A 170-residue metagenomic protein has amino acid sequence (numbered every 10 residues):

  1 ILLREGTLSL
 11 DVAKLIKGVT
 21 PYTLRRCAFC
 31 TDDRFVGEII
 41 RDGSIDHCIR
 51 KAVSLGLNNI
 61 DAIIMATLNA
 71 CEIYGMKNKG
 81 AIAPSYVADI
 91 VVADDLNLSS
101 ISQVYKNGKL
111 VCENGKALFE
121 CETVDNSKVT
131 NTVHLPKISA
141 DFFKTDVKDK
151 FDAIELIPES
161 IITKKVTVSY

Functional and structural regions predicted by a protein language model:
I1-S9, T23-G43, S85: Short acidic/histidine-rich active-site segments
L8-D11, L68-N69: Short secondary-structure capping/turn micro-motifs that flank functional sites
V12-T20: Distinct, well-ordered alpha-helical segments
P21-Y22, L55: Alpha-helix C-cap/termination motif
I40-G56, I60-Y170: Active-site microenvironment of metallo-dependent hydrolases
